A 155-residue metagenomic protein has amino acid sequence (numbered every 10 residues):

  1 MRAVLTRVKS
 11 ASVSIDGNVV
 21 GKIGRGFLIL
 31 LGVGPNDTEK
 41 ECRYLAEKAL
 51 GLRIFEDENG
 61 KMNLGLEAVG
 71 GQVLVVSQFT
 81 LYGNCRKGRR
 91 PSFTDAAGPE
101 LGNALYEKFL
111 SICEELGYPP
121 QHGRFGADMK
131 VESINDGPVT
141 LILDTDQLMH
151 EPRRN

Functional and structural regions predicted by a protein language model:
A3-L5, T140-L141: Short beta-strand scaffold segments in enzyme catalytic cores
L5, L66, V131-S133: Replace "in large, NTP-powered and nucleic-acid-processing enzymes" with "in large, NTP-powered factors and other
L5-V13, N18, V33: N-terminal intrinsically disordered, cationic/polar leader segments that include organellar targeting peptides
V19-G70, T80-S111, E115-L116, Q121: Compact, glycine-rich, soluble single-domain proteins
L45, V76, V139: Residue-level signal for inorganic ion chemistry
E114-M129, I134: Divalent-metal-activated hydrolytic enzyme cores
V131-D144: C-terminal edge-of-domain segments
D144-N155: Short, charged, intrinsically disordered terminal tails
